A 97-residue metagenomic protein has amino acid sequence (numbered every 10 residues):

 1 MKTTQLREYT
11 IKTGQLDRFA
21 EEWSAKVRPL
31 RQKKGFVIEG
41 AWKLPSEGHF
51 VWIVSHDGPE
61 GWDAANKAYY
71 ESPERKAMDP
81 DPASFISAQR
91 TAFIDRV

Functional and structural regions predicted by a protein language model:
M1-L6, K43, G48-A65: Accessory recognition modules or surfaces
K2-R18, L30: Surface-exposed interaction/gating patches
Y9-K12, P45, V97: Short, flexible beta-strand-to-coil junctions
R18-E39, S55-F93, V97: An amphipathic, aromatic/His-enriched active-site/gating alpha helix that lines ligand/cofactor pockets
